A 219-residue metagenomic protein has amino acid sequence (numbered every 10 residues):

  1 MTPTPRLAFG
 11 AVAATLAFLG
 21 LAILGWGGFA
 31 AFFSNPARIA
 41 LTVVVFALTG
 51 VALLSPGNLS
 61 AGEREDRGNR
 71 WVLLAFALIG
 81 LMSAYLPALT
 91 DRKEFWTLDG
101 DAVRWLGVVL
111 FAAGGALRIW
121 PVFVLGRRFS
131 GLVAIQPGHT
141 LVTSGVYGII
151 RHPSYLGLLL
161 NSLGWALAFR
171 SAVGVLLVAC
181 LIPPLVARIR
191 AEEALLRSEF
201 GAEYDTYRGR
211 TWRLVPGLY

Functional and structural regions predicted by a protein language model:
M1-G131, I135-Q136, G164-Y219: Membrane-anchoring alpha-helices and their flanking helix-loop junctions
L132-L158: Active-site-proximal inter-transmembrane loops
G157, L163-G164: Hydrophobic alpha-helical membrane segments of integral membrane proteins
